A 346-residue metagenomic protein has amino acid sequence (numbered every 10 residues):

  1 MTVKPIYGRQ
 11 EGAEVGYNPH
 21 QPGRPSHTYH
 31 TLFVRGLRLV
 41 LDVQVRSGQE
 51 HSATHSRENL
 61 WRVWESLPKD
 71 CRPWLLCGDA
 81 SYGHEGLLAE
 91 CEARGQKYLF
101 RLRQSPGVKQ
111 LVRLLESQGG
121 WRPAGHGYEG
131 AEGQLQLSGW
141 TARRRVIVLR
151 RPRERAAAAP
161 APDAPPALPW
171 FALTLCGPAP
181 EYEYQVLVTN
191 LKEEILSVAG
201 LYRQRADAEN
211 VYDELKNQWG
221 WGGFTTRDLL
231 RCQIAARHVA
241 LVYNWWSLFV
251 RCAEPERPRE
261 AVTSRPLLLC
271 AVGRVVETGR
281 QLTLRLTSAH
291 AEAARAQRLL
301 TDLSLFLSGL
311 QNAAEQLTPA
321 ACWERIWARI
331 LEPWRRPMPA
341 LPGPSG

Functional and structural regions predicted by a protein language model:
M1-K4, R38, P73-G83, Y98-L99 (+4 more regions): Short, conserved catalytic/metal-binding motifs centered on acidic residues
M1-T31: Active-site-proximal, Lys/Arg-enriched surface segment that forms a nucleic-acid-binding/basic interface patch
I6-A13, L41-Q44, E85-C91, K109-E116: Short acidic, glycine/serine/threonine-rich loops at helix termini
Q44-L67: Active-site beta-loop-alpha junctions of metal-dependent nucleic acid enzymes, especially the RNase H-like/DDE
P68, L87-K97: Short, surface-exposed basic-aromatic patches at helix termini and helix-loop junctions that form
K97-D213, N217, L305-G346: An anionic, glycine-rich sequence signature occurring as long contiguous blocks
I195-W246: Short amphipathic alpha-helical "interface-anchor" segments enriched in bulky aromatics
W246-G346: A short, flexible helix-boundary coil/loop motif
